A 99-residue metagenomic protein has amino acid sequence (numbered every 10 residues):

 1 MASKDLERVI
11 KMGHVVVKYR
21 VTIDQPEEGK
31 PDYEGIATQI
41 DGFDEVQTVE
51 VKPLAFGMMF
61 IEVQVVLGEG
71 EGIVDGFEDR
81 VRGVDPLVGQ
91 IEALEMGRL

Functional and structural regions predicted by a protein language model:
A2-L99: Long, contiguous binding/interaction regions
